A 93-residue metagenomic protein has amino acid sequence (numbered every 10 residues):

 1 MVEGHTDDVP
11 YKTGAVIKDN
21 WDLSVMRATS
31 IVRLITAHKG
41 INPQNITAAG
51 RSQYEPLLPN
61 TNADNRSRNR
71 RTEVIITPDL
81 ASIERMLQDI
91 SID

Functional and structural regions predicted by a protein language model:
H5-D93: Periplasmic OmpA-like peptidoglycan-binding domain that tethers envelope proteins to the cell wall
